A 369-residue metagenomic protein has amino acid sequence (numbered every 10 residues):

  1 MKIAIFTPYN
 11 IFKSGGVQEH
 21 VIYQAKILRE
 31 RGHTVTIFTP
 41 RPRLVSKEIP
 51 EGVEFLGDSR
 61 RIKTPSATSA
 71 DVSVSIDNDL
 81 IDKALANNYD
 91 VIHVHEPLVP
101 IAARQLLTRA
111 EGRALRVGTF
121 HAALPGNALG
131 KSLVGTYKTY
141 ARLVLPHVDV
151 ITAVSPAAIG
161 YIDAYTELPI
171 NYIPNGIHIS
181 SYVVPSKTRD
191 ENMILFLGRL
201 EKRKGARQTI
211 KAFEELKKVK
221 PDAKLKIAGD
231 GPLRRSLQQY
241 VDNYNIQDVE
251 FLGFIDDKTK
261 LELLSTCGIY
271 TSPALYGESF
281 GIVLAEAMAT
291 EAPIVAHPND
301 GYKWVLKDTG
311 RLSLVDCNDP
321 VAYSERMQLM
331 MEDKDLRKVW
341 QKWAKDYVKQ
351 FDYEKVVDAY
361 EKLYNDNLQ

Functional and structural regions predicted by a protein language model:
I5-S14, V21-I22, K26-V72: N-terminal strand-loop element at the rim of the active site of nucleotide-sugar-dependent glycosyltransferases
L124, V134-V150: Membrane-proximal helix-turn-helix segments that form the acceptor-binding/catalytic region of lipid-linked
A157, G176: Carbohydrate-associated surface elements
S186-K217, K226: Conserved donor-binding/catalytic core segment of Leloir-type glycosyltransferases
R235-I255: Nucleotide-activated donor-binding/catalytic signature segment of Leloir-type glycosyltransferases, i.e., the conserved
S265-S279, A292: Acidic donor-binding loop of glycosyltransferase active sites
D308, L312-P320, L329-K334: Conserved acidic donor-binding segment of nucleotide-sugar-dependent glycosyltransferases
A322, L329, L336-Q350, K362: A short, well-ordered alpha-helix in the C-terminal region of glycosyltransferases
